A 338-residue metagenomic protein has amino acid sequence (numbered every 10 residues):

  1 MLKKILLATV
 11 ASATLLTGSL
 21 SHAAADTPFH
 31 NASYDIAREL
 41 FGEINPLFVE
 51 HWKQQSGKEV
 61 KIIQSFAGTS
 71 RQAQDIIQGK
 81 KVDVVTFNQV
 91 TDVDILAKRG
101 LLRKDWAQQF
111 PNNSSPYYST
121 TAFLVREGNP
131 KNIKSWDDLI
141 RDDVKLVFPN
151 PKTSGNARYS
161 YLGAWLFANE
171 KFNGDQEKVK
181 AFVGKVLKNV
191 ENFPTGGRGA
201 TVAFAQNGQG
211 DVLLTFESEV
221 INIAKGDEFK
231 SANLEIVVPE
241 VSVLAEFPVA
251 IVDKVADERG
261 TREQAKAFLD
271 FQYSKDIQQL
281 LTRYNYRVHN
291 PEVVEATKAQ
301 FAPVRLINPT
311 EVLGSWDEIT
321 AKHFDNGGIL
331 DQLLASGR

Functional and structural regions predicted by a protein language model:
M1-K4: Positively charged n-region of N-terminal signal peptides that target proteins for export
L7-L16: Hydrophobic helical h-region of N-terminal Sec-dependent signal peptides in bacterial secretory/periplasmic proteins
G18-L20: N-terminal signal peptide c-region/cleavage motif recognized by signal peptidases
A23-R99, Q109-F110: Early extracytoplasmic/lumenal segment of secretory-pathway proteins
A97-E170: A conserved helix-loop-strand patch within extracytoplasmic ligand-binding domains of the periplasmic binding
T120-N129, E246-E263, L280-Y284: A bilobed periplasmic-binding-protein/Venus flytrap-type ligand-binding module shared by bacterial periplasmic
F172-P239: Ligand-binding pocket segment of bilobal, Venus flytrap-like solute-binding proteins
A256-R338: Extracellular/periplasmic juxtamembrane helices and adjacent flexible linkers that interface with membrane partners
